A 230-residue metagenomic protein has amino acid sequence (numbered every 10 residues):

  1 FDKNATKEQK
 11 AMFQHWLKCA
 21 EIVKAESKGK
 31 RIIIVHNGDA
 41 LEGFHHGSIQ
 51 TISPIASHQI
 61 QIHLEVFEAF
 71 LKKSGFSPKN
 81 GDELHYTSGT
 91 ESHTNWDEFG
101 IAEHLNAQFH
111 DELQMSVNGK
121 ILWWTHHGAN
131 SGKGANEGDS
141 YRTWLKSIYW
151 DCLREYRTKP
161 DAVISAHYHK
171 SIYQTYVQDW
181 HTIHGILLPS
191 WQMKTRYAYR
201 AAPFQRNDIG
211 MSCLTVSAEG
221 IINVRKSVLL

Functional and structural regions predicted by a protein language model:
F1, S27-K30, G138-S140, N223 (+1 more regions): Polar, enzyme-active/binding microenvironments
F1-F109: Core catalytic region of metal-dependent phosphoesterases/phosphodiesterases, especially metallo-beta-lactamase-like
K28, S116, E155-Y156: N-terminal hydrophobic alpha-helix used for membrane targeting or insertion
N37, S88, N118, H127 (+1 more regions): Short glycine-rich loop/turn motifs that provide flexible caps or phosphate-binding loops at active sites
Q61-G81, G119, K159-T175: N-terminal short leaders/motifs
S77, V228-L229: Short, solvent-exposed coil/turn linker segments
A107-V117: Short acidic low-complexity segments
L122-W124, A129-K226: Conserved beta-sheet core of the metallophosphoesterase superfamily
